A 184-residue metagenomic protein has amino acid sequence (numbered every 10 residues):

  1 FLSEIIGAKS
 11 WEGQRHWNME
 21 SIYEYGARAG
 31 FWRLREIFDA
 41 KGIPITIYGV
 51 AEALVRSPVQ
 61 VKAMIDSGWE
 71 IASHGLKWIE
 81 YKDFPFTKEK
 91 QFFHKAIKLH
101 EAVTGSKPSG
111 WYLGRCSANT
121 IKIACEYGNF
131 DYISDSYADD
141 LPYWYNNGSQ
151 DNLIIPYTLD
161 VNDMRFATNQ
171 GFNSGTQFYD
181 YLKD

Functional and structural regions predicted by a protein language model:
F1-I155, L159, T176-D184: Catalytic alpha-helical scaffold of carbohydrate-active enzymes acting on polysaccharides/glycoconjugates
I154-G171: Glycine-rich, positively charged active-site loop/lid region within alpha/beta enzyme cores that binds and organizes
